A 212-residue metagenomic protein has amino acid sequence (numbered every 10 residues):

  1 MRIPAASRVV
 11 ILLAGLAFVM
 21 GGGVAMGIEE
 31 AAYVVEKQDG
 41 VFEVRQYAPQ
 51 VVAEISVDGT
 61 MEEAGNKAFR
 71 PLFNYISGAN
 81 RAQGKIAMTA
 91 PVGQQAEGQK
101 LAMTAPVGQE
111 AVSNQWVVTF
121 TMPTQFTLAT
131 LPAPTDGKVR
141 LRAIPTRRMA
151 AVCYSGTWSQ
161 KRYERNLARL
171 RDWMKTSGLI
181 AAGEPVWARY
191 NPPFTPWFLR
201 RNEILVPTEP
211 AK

Functional and structural regions predicted by a protein language model:
R2-K212: A solvent-exposed interaction/effector surface
